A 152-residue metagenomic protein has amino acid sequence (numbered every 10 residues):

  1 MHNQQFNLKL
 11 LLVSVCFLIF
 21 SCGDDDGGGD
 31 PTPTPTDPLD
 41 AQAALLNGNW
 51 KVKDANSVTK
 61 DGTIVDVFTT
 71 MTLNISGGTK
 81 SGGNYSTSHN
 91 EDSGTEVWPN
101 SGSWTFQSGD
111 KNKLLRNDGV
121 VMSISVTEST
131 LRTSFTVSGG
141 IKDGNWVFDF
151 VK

Functional and structural regions predicted by a protein language model:
M1-L10: Bacterial N-terminal signal peptides that target proteins for export
L18-S21: C-terminal motif of bacterial Sec signal peptides marking the signal peptidase cleavage site
G23-P99, Q107-K152: Lipid interaction determinants
